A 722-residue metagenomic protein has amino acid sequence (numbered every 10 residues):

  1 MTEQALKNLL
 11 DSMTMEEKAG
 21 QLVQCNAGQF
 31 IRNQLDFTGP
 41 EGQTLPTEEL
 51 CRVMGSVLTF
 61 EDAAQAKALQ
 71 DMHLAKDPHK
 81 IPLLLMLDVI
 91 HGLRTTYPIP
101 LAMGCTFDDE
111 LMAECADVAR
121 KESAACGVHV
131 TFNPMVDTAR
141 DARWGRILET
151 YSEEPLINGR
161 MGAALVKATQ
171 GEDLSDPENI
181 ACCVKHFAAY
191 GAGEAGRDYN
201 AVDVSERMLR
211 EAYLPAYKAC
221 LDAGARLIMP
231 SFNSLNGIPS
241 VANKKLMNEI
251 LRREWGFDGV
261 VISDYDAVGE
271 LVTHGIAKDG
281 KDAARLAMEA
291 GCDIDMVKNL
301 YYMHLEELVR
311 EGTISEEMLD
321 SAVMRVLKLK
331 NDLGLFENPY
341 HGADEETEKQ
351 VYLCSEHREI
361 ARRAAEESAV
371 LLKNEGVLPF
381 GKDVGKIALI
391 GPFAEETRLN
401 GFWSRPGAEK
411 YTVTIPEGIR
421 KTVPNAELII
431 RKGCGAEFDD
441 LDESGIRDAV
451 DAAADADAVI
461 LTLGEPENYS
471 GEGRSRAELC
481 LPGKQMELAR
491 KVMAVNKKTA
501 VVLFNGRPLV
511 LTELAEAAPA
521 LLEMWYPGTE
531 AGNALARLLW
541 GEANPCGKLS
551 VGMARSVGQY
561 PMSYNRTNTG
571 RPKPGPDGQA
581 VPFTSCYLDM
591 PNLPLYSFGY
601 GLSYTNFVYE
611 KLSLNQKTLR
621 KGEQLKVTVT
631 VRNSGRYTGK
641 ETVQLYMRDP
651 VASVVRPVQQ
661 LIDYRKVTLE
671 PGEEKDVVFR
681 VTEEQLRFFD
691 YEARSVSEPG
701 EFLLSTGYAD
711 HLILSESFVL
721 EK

Functional and structural regions predicted by a protein language model:
M1-E692, V696-L712, E716-S717, E721-K722: Glycoside hydrolase catalytic-domain context in secreted enzymes
